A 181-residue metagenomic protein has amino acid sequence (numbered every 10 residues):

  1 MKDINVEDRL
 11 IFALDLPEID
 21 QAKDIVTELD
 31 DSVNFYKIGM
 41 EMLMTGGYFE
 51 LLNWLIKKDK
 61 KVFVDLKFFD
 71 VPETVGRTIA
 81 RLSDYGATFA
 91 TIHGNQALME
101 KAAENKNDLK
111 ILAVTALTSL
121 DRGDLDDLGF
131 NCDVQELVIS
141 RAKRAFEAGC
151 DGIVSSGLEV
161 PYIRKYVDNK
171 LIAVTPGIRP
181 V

Functional and structural regions predicted by a protein language model:
K2-E28, S32: N-terminal glycine-rich anion-binding loop in soluble enzyme alpha/beta folds
I4-D8, D70-Y162, Y166-V181: Conserved anion-binding
E28-K37, Y85, A145: Catalytic domains of carbohydrate-active enzymes, especially glycoside hydrolases
K37-G47: Glycine-rich, proline-tolerant flexible connector loops at the mouths of alpha/beta enzymes
I56: Anion (oxyanion) recognition and catalysis
